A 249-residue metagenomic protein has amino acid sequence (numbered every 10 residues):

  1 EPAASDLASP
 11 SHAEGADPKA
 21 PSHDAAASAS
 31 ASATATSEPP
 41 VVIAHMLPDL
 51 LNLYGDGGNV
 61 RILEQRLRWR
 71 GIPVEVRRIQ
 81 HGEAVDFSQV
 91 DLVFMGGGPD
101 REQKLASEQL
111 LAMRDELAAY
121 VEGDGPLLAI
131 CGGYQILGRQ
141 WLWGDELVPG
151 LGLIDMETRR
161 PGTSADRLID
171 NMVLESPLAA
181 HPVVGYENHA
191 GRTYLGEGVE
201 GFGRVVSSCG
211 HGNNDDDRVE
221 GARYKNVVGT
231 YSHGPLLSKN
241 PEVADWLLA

Functional and structural regions predicted by a protein language model:
E1-D6, D17-A20, D24, A35-P39 (+2 more regions): Amide-donor transfer/coupling interface in amidating biosynthetic enzymes
E1-E122, S238-A249: N-terminal beta1-alpha1 cap of cysteine-dependent amidohydrolase-like domains
H45, R78, A129, G152-D155 (+2 more regions): Structural signal for conserved beta-strand scaffold positions within catalytic alpha/beta enzyme cores
D49, G82, E157-R159, G191: Short, solvent-exposed coil/turn elements at secondary-structure transition points
L92-G96, L128, Y231: Structural motif
D100-E175, A180: Cysteine-nucleophile active-site neighborhood
